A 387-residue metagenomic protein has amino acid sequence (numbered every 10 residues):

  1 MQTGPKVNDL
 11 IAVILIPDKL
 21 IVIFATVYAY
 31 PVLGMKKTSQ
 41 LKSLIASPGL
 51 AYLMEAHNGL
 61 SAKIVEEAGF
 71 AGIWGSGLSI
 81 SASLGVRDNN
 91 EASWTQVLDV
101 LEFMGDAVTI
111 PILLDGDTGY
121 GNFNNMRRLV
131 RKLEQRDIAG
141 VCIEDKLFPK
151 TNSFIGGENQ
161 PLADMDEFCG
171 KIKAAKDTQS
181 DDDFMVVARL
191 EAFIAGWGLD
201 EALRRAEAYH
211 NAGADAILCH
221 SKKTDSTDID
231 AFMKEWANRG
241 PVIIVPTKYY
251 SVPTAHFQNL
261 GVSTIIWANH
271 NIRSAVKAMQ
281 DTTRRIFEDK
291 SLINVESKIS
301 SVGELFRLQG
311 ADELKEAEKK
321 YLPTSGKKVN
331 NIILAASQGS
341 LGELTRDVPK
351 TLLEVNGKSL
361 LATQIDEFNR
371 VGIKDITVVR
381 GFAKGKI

Functional and structural regions predicted by a protein language model:
Q2-D9: Extreme N-terminal basic, low-complexity initiation segments that serve as generic localization/processing leaders
T38-S39, A51-L53, H57-N90, W94-I110 (+4 more regions): Alpha/beta enzyme core
L41, H270-G326: Extended, intrinsically disordered, low-complexity segments
D106-L113, M233-S291: Catalytic-face loop-and-helix region of soluble metabolic enzyme cores
K327-I333, G339-S340, R346, L353-E354 (+1 more regions): Conserved N-terminal catalytic core of the sugar/cofactor nucleotidyltransferase
